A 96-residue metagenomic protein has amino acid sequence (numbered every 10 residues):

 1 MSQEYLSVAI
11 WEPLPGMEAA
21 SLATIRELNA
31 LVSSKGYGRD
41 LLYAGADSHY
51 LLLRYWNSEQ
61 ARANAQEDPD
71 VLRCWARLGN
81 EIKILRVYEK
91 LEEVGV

Functional and structural regions predicted by a protein language model:
M1-L72, R77-V96: Short S/T/G/P-rich N-terminal loop/turn motif that feeds into the first structured element of a domain
